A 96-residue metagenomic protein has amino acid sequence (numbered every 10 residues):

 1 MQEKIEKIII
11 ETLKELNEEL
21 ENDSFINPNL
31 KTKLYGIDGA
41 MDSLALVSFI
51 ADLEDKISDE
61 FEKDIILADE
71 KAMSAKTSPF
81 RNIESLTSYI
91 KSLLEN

Functional and structural regions predicted by a protein language model:
Q2-M41, A45-S48, E60-N96: Phosphopantetheine-dependent thiolation modules in NRPS/PKS and related acyl-activating systems
I57: DNA-recognition alpha helix
